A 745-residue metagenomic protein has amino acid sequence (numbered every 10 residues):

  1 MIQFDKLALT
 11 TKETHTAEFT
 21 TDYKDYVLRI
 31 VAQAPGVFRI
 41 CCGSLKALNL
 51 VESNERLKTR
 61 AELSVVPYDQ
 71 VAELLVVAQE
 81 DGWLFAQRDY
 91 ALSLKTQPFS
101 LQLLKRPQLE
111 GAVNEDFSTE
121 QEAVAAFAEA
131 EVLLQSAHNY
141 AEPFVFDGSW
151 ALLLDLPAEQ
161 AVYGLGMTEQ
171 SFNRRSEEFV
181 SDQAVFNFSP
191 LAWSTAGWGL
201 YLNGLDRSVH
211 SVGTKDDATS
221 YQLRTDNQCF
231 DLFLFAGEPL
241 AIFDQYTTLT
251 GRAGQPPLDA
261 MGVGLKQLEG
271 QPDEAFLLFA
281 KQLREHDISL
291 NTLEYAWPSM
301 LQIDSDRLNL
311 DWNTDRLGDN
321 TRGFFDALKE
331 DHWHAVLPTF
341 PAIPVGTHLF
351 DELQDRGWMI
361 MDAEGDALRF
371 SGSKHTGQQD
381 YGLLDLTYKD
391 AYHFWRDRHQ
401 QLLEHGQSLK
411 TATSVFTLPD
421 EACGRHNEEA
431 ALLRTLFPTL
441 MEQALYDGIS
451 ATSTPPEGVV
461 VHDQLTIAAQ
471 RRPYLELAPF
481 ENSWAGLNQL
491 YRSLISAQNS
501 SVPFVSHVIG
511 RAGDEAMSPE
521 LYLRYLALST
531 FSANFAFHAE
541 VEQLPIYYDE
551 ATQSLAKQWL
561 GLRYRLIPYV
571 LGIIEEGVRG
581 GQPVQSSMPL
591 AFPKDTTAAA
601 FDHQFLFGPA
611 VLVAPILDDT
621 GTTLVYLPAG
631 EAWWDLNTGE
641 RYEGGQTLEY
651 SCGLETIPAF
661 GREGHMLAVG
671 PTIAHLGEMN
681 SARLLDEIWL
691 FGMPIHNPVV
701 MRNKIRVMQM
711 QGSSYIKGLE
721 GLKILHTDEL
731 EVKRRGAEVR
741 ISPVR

Functional and structural regions predicted by a protein language model:
M1-M261, L265-L268, P272-K281, Y295 (+8 more regions): N-terminal accessory segment at the very beginning of proteins
A17, V27-L28, E177-V180, N187-S189 (+12 more regions): Generic recognition of flexible, low-complexity loop/linker segments
Y23, A184-V185, W193, T225 (+22 more regions): Active-site-proximal structural scaffolding
V37-F38, G82, A91, S100 (+22 more regions): Beta-sheet entry/capping signal
L57-R60, A126-E129, S136-A137, P143-F146 (+3 more regions): Aromatic- and carboxylate-enriched substrate-binding clefts and catalytic-loop regions of carbohydrate-active enzymes
Q102-L104, G111, R174-D182, F186-N187 (+3 more regions): Internal mixed beta-strand/loop scaffold within catalytic domains of large alpha/beta enzymes
D447-T452, P456-G458, T466-E476, S493 (+4 more regions): Catalytic core of carbohydrate-active enzymes
